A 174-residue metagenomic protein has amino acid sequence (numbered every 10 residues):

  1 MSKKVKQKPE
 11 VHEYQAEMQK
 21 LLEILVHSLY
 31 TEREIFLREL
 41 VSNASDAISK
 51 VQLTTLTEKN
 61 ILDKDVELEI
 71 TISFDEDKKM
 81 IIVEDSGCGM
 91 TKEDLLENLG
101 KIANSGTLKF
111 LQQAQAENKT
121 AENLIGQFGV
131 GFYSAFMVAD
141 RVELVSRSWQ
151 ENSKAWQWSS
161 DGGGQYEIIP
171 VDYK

Functional and structural regions predicted by a protein language model:
M1-K174: GHKL (Bergerat-fold) ATPase N-terminal catalytic module, capturing the glycine-rich phosphate-binding loop and acidic
